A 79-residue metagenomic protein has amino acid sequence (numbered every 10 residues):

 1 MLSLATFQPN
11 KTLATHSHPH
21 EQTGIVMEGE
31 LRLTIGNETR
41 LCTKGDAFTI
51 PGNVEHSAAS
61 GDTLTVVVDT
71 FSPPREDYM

Functional and structural regions predicted by a protein language model:
M1-T15, T70: A short glycine-rich, His/Asp/Glu-containing loop-to-beta-strand
T6, T34, T49, D69: Conserved beta-strand segments that form the floor/walls of ligand-binding pockets within enzyme and binding domains
T6-F7, S17-L33: Short, conserved beta-strand element in jelly-roll/cupin
N10-A14, I35, M79: A short, acidic/glycine-rich surface segment
E30-R32, T39, E55, L64: Structural motif
N37-G52: Short acidic-glycine-tyrosine-enriched beta hairpin
G52-D77: Ligand-binding loop in jelly-roll beta-barrel domains
